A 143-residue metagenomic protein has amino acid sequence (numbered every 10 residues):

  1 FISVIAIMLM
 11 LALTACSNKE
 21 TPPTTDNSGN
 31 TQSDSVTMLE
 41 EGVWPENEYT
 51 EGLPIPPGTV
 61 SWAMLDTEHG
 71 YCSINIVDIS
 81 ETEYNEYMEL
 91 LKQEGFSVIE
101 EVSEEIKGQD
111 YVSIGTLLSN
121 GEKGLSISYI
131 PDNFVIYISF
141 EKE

Functional and structural regions predicted by a protein language model:
F1-M8: Sec-dependent N-terminal signal peptides
L9-M10, Y111: Residue-level signal for mature regions of secreted extracellular proteins and peptides
L11-A15: C-terminal motif of bacterial Sec signal peptides marking the signal peptidase cleavage site
S17-E143: An acidic-aromatic pocket/loop used at catalytic or ligand-binding sites
